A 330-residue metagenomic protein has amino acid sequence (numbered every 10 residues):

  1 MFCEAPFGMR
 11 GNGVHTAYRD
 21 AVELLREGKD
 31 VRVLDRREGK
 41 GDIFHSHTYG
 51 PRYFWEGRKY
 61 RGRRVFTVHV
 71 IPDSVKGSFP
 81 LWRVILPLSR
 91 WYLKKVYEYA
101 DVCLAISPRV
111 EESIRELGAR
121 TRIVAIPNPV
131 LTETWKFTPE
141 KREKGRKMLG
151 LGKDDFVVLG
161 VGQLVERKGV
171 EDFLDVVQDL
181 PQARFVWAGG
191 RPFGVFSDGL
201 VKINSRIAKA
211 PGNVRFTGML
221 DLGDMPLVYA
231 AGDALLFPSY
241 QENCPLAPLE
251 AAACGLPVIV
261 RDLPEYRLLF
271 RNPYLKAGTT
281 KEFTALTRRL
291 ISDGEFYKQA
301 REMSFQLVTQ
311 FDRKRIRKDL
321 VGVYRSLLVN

Functional and structural regions predicted by a protein language model:
I85-C103: Membrane-proximal helix-turn-helix segments that form the acceptor-binding/catalytic region of lipid-linked
Y97, M219, L227-G232: Short alpha-helical donor nucleotide-sugar binding micro-motif in glycosyltransferases
E98-I123, V130-T134: A short, active-site helix/loop in glycosyltransferases that binds the activated sugar's phosphate group
K144, R184-N213, D224: Short, structured helix-loop element that forms part of the nucleotide-activated donor/catalytic region
G152-K168, L174-Q178, V186: Conserved donor-binding/catalytic core segment of Leloir-type glycosyltransferases
Y240: Aromatic "clamp/platform" in nucleotide-sugar-dependent glycosyltransferases that forms part of the donor/acceptor
P248, P257-V260: Short hydrophobic beta-strand element within catalytic cores of glycosyltransferases and related nucleotide-activated
R267-R289, K298: Change "using UDP/GDP/dTDP sugars" to "using nucleotide sugars
